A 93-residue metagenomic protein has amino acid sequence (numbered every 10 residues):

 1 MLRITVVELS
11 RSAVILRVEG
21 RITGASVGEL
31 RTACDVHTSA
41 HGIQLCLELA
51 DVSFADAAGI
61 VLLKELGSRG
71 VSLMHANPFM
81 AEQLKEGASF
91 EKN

Functional and structural regions predicted by a protein language model:
M1-N93: STAS-like cytosolic regulatory interaction modules
